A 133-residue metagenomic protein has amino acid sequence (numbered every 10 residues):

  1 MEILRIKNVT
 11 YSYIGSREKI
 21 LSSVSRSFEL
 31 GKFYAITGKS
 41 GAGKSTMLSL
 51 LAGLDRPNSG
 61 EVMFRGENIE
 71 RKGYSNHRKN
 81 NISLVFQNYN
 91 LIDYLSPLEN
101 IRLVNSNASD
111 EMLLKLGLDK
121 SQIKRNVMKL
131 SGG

Functional and structural regions predicted by a protein language model:
M1-I6, T10-V24: A short, flexible loop at the N-terminus of ABC-type nucleotide-binding domains that lies
T37-K39: The feature captures the beta-strand-to-loop junction immediately N-terminal to the Walker
A52: Helix-to-loop junction immediately C-terminal to a conserved catalytic motif
G60-I69: Conserved ABC transporter NBD signature motif
N68-S83: ABC ATPase NBD coupling module
N88, L95-A108: Q-loop/switch helix immediately C-terminal to the Walker
A108-Q122: Conserved ABC ATPase "signature" region
N126-S131: Conserved ABC ATPase signature
